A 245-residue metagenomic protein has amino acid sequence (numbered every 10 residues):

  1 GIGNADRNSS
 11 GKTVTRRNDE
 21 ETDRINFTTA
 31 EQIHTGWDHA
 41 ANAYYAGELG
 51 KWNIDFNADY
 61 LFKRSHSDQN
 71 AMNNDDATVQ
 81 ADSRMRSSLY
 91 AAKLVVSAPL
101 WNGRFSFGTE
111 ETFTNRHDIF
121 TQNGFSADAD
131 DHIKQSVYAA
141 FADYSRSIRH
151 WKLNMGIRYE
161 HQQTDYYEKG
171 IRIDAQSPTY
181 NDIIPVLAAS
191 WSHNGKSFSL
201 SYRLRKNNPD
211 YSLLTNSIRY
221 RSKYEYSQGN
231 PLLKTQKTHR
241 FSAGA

Functional and structural regions predicted by a protein language model:
G1-R7, T29-E168, W191-S192, K196-S199: Face-selective signature of the C-terminal outer-membrane beta-barrel domain
N8-R24, H66-D75, H117-F125, D165-I173 (+2 more regions): Outer-membrane beta-barrel translocator domains and adjoining extracellular loop/strand segments of Gram-negative
I25-F27, S83, D182-I184, Y226-N230: Short, surface-exposed, polar/charged, turn-prone segments marking secondary-structure boundaries
H39, Y90, Y138, N181-I183 (+2 more regions): Exposed loop/turn and edge beta-strand positions of beta-sandwich/beta-sheet ligand-binding modules
N57, S87, L100-R104, N181-I184 (+3 more regions): A general secondary-structure boundary signal
R64, H117, H161-E168, S177 (+1 more regions): Surface-exposed extracellular loop regions of Gram-negative outer-membrane beta-barrel proteins, predominantly
R84, D131-H132, S177-T179, L233: Short helix-capping and inter-helix turn/linker motifs at the boundaries of alpha-helical repeat units
A142, I183-A189, A243-A245: Feature captures outer-membrane beta-barrel proteins of Gram-negative bacteria and organelles
